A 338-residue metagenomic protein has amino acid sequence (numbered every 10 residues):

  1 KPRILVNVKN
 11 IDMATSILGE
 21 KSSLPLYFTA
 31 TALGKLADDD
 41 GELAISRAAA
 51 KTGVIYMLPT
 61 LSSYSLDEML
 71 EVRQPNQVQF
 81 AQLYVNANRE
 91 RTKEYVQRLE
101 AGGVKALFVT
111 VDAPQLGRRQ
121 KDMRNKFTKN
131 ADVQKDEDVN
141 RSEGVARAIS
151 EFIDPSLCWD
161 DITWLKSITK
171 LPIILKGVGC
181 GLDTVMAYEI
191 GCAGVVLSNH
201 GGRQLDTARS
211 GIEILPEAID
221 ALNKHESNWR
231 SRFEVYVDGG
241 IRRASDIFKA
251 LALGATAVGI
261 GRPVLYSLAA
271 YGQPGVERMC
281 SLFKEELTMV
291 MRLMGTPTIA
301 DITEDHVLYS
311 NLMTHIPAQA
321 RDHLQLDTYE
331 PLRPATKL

Functional and structural regions predicted by a protein language model:
K1-G19, R119, K126-N140, G144-L157 (+2 more regions): An N-cap/entry alpha-helix motif that binds or orients negatively charged groups
L5, A14-S16, P25-T29, I55-M57 (+1 more regions): Short, conserved beta-strand segments within well-ordered enzyme catalytic domains that often line or immediately flank
G19-S22, R73: Extracellular/periplasmic catalytic domains that process cell-envelope and extracellular macromolecules
S22-Y64: Glycine-rich active-site/cofactor-binding loop and its immediate structural neighborhood
L33, R47, V72, N76 (+2 more regions): Alpha/beta enzyme core
D39, L43, S63, R89 (+7 more regions): Electropositive phosphate-/nucleotide-binding environments in soluble metabolic enzymes
K51-T92: A gly/proline- and charged-residue-enriched helix-loop-helix capping module
E213-V237, R242-L338: Alpha/beta catalytic cores of nucleotide-metabolism and tRNA/nucleoside-modifying enzymes
